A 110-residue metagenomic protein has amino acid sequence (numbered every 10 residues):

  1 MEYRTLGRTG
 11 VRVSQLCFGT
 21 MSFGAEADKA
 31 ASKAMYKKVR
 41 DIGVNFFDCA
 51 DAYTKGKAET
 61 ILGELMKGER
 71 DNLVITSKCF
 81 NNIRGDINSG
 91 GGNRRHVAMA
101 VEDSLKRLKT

Functional and structural regions predicted by a protein language model:
M1-V74: N-terminal binding-site loop/beta-alpha segment at the start of enzyme catalytic domains that lines or forms
S22, N82-N88: A short acidic, helix-capping loop that chelates divalent metal ions and anchors anionic groups
A27, K37, D86-T110: Glycine/proline-rich, positively charged, aromatic-decorated active-site loop/lid region on the catalytic face
F46-A50, K78-C79, L105-T110: Short C-terminal domain-edge/linker segments immediately following a structured domain
I61-L65, K78, H96-D103: Generic beta-strand or strand-like secondary-structure segments
N72-R84: A short, structured active-site edge motif that brings together acidic residues
